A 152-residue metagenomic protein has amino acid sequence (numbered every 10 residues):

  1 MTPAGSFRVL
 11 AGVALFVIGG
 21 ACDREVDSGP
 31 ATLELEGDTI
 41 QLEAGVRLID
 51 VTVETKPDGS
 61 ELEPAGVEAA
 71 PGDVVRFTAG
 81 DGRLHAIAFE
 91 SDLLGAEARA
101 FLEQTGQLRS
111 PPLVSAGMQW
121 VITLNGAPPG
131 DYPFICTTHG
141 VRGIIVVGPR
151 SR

Functional and structural regions predicted by a protein language model:
M1-A11: Bacterial N-terminal signal peptides that target proteins for export
I18-A21: C-terminal motif of bacterial Sec signal peptides marking the signal peptidase cleavage site
D23-A31, I40-E43, R109-R152: Extracellular/periplasmic metallocenter environments
Q41-V74: N-terminal edge beta-strand
D50-T52, V74-R76, A86, I135 (+1 more regions): Soluble periplasmic/extracytoplasmic beta-strand elements of cell-envelope proteins
K56, V74, G80-G82, D92-L93 (+2 more regions): Solvent-exposed coil/turn segments that connect beta secondary-structure elements in extracytoplasmic/periplasmic
A65-A88, W120-G126: Beta-strand cores of secreted/periplasmic/IMS beta-sandwich domains, seen most often in copper-related folds
G80-A116, G143-V146: Histidine- and aromatic-enriched segments that form or immediately flank copper-ligand environments
